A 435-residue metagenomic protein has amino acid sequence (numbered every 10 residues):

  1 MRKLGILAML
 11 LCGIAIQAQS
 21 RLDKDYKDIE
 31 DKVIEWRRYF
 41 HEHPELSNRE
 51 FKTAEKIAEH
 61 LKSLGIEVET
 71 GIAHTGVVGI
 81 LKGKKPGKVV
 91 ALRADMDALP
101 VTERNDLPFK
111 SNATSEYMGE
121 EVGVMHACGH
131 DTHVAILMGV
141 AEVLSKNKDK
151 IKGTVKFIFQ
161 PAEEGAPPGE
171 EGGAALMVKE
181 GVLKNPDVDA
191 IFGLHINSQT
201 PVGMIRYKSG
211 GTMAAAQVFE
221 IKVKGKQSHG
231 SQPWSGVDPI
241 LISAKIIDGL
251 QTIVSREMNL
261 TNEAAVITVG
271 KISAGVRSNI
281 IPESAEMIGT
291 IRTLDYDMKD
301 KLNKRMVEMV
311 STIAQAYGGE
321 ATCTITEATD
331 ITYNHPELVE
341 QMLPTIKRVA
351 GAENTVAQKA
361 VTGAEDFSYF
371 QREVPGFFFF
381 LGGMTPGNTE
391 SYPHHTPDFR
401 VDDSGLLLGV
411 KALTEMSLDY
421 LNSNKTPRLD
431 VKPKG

Functional and structural regions predicted by a protein language model:
M1-R21, G435: Bacterial Sec-dependent N-terminal signal peptides
Q19-M125, A135-K152: Acidic/His- and Gly-rich active-site-bordering loop/insert found across diverse amide/peptide-bond hydrolases
R21, D28, K32-E35, Y39 (+14 more regions): Extracytoplasmic/secreted proteins, especially bacterial periplasmic and envelope-associated proteins
K27-D31, P44-E55, A127, D131 (+6 more regions): Soluble non-cytosolic domains of exported or imported proteins
F40, G79, L92, H130 (+8 more regions): Divalent metal-coordination and catalytic microenvironments
S63, A244-G435: Metal-dependent amide/peptide-bond hydrolase catalytic core, centered on the "pita-bread" metallohydrolase fold
L81, V223-G225, I291: Hydrophobic beta-strand positions in extracellular immunoglobulin-like domains
A113-M125, D131-T132, V143-L144, D149-K271 (+1 more regions): Histidine/acidic-residue-rich, glycine-tolerant segments that coordinate divalent metal ions
